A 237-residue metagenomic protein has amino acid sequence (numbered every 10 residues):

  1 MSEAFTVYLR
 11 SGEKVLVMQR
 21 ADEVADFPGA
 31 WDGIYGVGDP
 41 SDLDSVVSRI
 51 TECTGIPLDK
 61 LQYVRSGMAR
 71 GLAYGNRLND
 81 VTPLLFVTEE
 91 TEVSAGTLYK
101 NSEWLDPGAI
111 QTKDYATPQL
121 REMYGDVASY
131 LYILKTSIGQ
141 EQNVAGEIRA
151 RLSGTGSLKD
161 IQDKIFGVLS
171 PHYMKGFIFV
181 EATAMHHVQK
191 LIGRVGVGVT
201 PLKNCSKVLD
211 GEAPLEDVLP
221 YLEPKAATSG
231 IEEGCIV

Functional and structural regions predicted by a protein language model:
M1-V17, V37-P40, P83-F86: Conserved N-terminal beta-strand and adjoining loop/helix that marks the start of the Nudix/MutT-like hydrolase domain
S2, R10, P28-G33, L78-T82 (+1 more regions): Short connector loops at helix/strand junctions that flank enzyme active sites, especially segments positioning acidic
V7, L84-E90, L134, V180: Short beta-strand element of the conserved SAM-dependent methyltransferase core
R10-V15, E23-V24, T88-E92, T183-Q189: Short, charged/polar surface micro-motifs in flexible loops or helix N-caps
K14-C53: Conserved Nudix-box catalytic region and its N-terminal flanking loop in Nudix hydrolases and closely related
V24-A30, T88, E92-A128: Nudix hydrolase/Nudix homology domain
T51, G55-E92: Active-site segment of metal-dependent pyrophosphate-handling enzymes, primarily the Nudix hydrolase catalytic core
A128-I236: Acidic-enriched and Gly/Ser
